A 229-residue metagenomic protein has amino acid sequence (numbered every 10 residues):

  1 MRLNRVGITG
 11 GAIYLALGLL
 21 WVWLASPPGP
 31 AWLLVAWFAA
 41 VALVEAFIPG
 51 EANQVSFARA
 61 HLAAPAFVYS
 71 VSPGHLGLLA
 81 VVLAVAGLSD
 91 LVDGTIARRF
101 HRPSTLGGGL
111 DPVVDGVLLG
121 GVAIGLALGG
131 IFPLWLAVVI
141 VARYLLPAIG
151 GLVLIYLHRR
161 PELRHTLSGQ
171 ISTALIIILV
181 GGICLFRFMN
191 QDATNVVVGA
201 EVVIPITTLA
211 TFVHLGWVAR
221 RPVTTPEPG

Functional and structural regions predicted by a protein language model:
M1-N53, V113-G229: A feature for the membrane-embedded catalytic helix bundles of lipid/isoprenoid biosynthetic enzymes
W32-W37, A42, Q54, A60-L106 (+2 more regions): Membrane-embedded alpha-helical segments that form the functional core of polytopic membrane enzymes, especially those
